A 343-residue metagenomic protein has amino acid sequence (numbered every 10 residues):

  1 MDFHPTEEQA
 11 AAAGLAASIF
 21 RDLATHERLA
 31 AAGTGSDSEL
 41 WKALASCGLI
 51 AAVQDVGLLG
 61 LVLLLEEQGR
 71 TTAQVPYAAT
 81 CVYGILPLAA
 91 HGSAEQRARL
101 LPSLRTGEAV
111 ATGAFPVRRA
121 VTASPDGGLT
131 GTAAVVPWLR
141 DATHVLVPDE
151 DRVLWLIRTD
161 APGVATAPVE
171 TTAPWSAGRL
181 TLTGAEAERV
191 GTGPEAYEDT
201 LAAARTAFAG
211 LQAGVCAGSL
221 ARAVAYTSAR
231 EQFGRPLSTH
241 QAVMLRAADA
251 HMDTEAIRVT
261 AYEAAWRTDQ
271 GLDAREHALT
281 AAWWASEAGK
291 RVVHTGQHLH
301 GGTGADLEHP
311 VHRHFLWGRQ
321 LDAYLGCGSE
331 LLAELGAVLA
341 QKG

Functional and structural regions predicted by a protein language model:
M1-G69, T206-G343: Alpha-helical interface subdomain recognition
A45, A90, A114, G128 (+3 more regions): Short conserved micro-motifs on helix faces and helix-strand junctions that flank and scaffold key functional residues
L58-V62, C81-V82, R97: Amphipathic alpha-helical segments in well-structured domains
P76-A94: N-terminal glycine-rich flavin-associated loop
L88, S103, R267-T268: Hydrophobic side-chain positions on well-ordered alpha-helices, corresponding to helix-helix packing/interface faces
A94-E95, D126-G128, D269-A274: Short, glycine- and charge-enriched coil/turn segments that flank and shape catalytic ligand pockets
A98-A221: FAD-binding core of flavoproteins
